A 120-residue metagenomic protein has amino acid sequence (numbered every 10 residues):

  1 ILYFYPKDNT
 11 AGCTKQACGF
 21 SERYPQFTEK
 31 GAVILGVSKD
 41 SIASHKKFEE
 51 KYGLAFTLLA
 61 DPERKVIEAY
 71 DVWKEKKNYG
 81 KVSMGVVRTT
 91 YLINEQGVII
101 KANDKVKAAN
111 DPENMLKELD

Functional and structural regions predicted by a protein language model:
I1-D120: Chalcogenol-based redox active-site neighborhoods
